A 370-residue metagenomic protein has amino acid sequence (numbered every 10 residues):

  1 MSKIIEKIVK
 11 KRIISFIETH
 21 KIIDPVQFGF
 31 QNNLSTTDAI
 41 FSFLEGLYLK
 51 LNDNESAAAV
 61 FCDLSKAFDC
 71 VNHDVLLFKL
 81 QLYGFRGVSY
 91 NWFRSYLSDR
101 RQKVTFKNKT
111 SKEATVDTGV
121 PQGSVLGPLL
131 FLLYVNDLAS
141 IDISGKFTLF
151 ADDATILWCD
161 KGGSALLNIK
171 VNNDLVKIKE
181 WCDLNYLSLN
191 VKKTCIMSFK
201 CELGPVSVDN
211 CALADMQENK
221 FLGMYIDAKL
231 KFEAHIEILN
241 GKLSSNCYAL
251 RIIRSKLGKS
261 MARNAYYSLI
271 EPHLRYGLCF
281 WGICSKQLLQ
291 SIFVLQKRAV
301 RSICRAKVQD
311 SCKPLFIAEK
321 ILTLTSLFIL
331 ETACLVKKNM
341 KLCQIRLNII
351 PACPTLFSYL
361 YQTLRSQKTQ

Functional and structural regions predicted by a protein language model:
M1-P121, W158: Conserved pre-catalytic core of RNA-dependent polymerases
M1-S2, F28-T37, L49-D53, S65-D69 (+8 more regions): Conserved, non-catalytic sequence blocks in retroelement Pol enzymes and Pol-derived host proteins
I5, V9, I13, I17 (+17 more regions): Mobile genetic element proteins and their domesticated derivatives, centered on retroelements and DNA transposons
Q27, Q31, A57-A67, F93 (+7 more regions): Catalytic palm active-site di-aspartate
Y48-S56, K179-N190, C195-M197, A265 (+1 more regions): Short, charged alpha-helical motifs in flexible N/C-terminal segments and linkers
A67-Y83, I143, T155-K179: Catalytic palm subdomain of template-directed nucleic-acid polymerases, centered on the conserved carboxylate motif
K109-T110, G163, N173, L187-N219: Short, conserved micro-motifs composed of acidic
L213-F280: Basic, alpha-helical interaction scaffolds
